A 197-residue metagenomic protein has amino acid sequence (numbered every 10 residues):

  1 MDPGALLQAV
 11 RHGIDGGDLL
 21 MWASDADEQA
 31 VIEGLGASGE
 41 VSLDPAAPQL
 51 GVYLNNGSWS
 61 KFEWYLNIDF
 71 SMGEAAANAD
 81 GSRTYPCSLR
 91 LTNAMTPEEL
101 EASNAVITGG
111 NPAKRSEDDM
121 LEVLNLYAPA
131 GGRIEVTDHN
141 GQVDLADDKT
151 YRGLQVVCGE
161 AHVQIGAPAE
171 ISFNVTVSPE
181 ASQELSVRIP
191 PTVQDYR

Functional and structural regions predicted by a protein language model:
M1-R197: Lumenal/extracellular ectodomains and adaptor appendage modules of the eukaryotic vesicle/secretory system
